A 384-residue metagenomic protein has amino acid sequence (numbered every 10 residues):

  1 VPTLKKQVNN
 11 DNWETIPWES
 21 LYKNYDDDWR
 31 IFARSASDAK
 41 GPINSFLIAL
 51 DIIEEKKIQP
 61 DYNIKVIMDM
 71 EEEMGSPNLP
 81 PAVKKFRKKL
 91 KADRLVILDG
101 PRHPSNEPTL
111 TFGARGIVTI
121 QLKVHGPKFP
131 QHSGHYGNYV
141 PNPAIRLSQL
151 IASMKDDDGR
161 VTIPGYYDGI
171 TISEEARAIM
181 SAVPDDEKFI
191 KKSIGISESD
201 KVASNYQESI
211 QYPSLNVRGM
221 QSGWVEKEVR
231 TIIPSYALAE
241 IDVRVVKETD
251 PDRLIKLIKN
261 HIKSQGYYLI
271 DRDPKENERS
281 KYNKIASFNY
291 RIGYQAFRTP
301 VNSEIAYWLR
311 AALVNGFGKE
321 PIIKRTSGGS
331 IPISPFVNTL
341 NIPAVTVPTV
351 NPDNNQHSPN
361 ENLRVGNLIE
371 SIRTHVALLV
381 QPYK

Functional and structural regions predicted by a protein language model:
V1-L4, P101, P352: Short glycine-rich anion-binding loops that position phosphate/pyrophosphate groups of nucleotides and phosphorylated
V1-R34, E55-P60, I241: Acidic/His- and Gly-rich active-site-bordering loop/insert found across diverse amide/peptide-bond hydrolases
D27-G113: Acidic/histidine-rich catalytic neighborhood of metal-dependent amide-processing enzymes
I48-E55, Q149-S153, V243, A377-V380: Short glycine/serine- and small hydrophobic-enriched flexible loop segments
E54-P60, K88-D93, T249, S264-L269 (+2 more regions): Secondary-structure transition/capping motifs at alpha-helix termini and the adjoining loop/turn into the next element
V66, A82, V96, L309 (+3 more regions): Extended, hydrophobic alpha-helical segments in both membrane/secreted and soluble proteins
H103-S105, T119-N362, G366-E370: Metal-dependent amide/peptide-bond hydrolase catalytic core, centered on the "pita-bread" metallohydrolase fold
A114-V118: Active-site PLP attachment segment
